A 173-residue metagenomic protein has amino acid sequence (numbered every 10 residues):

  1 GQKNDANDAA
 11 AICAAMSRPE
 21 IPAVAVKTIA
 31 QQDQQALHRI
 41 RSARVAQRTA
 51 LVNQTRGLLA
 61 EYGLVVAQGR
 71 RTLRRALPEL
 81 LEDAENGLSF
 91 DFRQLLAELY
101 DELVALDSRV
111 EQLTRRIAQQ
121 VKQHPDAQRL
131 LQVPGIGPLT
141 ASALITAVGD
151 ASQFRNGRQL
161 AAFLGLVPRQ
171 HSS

Functional and structural regions predicted by a protein language model:
G1-S173: A detector of single, family-specific signature residues that are central to catalytic or substrate-handling motifs
